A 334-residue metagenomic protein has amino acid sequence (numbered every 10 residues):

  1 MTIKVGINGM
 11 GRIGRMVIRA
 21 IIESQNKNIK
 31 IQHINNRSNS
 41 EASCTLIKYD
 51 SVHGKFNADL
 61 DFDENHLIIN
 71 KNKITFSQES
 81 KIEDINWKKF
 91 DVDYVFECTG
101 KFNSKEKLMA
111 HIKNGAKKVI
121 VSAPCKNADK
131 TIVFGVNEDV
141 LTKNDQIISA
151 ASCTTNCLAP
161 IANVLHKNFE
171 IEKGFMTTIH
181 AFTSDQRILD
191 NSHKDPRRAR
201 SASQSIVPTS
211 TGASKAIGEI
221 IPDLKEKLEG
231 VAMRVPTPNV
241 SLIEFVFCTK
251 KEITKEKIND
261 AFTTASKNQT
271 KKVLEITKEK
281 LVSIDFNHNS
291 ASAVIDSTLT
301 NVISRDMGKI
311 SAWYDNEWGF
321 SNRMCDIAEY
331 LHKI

Functional and structural regions predicted by a protein language model:
M1-A199, V302, D326, I334: N-terminal Rossmann-like NAD(P) cofactor-binding subdomain of oxidoreductases, focused on the glycine-rich
M10, G14, S104, A151-T154 (+8 more regions): Generic structural signal for well-ordered, non-membrane alpha-helical segments in soluble metabolic enzymes
G14, I18, M109, A159-H166 (+8 more regions): Predominant activation on well-ordered alpha-helical scaffold segments within soluble catalytic domains
R37-N39, C125, S152-T154, T178-D185 (+4 more regions): Glycine-rich beta-alpha junction loops
L67, I132-F134, I147, L189 (+5 more regions): Short clusters of hydrophobic/aromatic residues that line enzyme substrate/ligand-binding pockets
N144-D145, S201-S203, V240-E244, M307-K309: Short, solvent-exposed beta-strand edge segments and adjacent coil->beta transition regions
K167, I171-P238: Acidic, glycine-rich segments within the central catalytic cores of soluble metabolic enzymes that bind/position
G230, L242-I334: C-terminal active-site/capping subdomain that shapes the small-molecule cofactor and substrate pocket of enzyme
